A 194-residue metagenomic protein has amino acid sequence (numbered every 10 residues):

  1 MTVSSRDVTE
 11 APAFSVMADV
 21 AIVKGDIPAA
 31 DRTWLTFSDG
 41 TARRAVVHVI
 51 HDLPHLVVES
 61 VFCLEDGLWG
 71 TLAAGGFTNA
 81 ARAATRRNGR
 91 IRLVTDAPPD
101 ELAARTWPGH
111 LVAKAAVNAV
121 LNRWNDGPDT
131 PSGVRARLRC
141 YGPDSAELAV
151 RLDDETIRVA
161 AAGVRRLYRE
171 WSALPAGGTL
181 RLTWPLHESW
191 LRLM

Functional and structural regions predicted by a protein language model:
S5-A30, W34-F37, R43-I50, P54-L56 (+1 more regions): Metalloprotease/metallohydrolase-associated module, dominated by Zn2+-dependent proteases
